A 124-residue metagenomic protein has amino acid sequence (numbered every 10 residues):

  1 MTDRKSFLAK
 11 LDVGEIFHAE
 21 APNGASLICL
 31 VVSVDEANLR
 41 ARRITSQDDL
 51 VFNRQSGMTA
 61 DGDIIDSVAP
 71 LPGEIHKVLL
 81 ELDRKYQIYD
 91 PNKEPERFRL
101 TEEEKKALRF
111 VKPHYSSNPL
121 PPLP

Functional and structural regions predicted by a protein language model:
M1-D12: Mixed-charge, Lys/Arg-rich low-complexity intrinsically disordered regions
D12-A21: Tryptophan-anchored aromatic micro-motifs
A19, L30, A41, G57 (+1 more regions): Small side chains
P22-G24, Q47: Glycine-centered tight beta-turn/hairpin loop motif at sheet-sheet or coil-to-beta transitions
S26-V34: Short beta-strand-centered aromatic/proline hotspots
A37-T45: Short, solvent-exposed secondary-structure boundary/capping segments
Q47-P124: Intrinsically disordered, low-complexity, charged/polar segments
